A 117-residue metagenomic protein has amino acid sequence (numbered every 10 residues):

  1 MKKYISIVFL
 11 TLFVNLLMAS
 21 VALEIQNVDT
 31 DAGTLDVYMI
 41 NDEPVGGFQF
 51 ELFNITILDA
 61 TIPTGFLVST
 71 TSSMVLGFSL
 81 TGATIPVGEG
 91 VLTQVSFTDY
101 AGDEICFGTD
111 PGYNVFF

Functional and structural regions predicted by a protein language model:
M1-Y4: Positively charged n-region of N-terminal signal peptides that target proteins for export
I7-L16: Bacterial N-terminal signal peptides
M18-F117: Acidic, low-complexity intrinsically disordered segments
